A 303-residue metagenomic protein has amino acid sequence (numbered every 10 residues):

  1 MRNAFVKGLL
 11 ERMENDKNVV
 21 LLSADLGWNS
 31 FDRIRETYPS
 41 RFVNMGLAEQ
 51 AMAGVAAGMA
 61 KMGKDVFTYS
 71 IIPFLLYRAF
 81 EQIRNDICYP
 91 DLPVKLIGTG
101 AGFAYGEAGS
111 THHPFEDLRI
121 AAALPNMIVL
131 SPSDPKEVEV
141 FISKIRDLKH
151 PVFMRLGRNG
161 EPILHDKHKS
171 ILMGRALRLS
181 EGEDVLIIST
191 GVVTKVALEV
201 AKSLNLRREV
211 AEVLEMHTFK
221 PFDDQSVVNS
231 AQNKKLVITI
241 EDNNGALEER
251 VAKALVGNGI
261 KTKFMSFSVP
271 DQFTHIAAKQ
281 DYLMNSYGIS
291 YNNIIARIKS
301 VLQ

Functional and structural regions predicted by a protein language model:
M1-R155, G160, S170, S286: Thiamine diphosphate
R2-N3, N15-E36, Y105, G157-Q303: Thiamine diphosphate
